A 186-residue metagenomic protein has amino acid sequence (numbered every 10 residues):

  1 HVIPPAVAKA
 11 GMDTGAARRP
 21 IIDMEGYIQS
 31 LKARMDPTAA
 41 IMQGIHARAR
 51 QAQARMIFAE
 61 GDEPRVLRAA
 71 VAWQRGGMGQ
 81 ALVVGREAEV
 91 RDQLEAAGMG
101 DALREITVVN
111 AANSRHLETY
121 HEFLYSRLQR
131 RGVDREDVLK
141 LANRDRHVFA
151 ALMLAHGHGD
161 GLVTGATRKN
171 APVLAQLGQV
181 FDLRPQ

Functional and structural regions predicted by a protein language model:
H1-A17: Adenosine-phosphate binding glycine-rich loop
R18-I21, E25, Q29-Q186: Anion-binding alpha/beta catalytic cores of soluble intermediary-metabolism enzymes, centered on
